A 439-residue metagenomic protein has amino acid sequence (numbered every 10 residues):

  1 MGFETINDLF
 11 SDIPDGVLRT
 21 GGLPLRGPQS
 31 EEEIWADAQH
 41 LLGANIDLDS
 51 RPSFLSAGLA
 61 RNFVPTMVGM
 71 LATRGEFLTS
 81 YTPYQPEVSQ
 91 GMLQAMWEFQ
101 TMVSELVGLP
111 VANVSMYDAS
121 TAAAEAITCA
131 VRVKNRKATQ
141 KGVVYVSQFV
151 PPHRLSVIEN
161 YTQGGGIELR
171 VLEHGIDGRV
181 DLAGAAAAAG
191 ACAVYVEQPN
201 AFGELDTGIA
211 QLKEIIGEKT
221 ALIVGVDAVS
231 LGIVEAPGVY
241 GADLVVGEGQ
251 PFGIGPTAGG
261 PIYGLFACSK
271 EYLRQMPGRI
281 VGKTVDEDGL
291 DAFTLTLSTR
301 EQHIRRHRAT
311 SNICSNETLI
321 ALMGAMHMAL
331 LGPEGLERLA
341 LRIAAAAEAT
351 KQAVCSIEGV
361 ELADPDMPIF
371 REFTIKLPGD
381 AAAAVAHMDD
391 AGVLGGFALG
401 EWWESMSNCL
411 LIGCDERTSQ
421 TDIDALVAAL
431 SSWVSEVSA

Functional and structural regions predicted by a protein language model:
E4-V17, A242-G247: TRNA-binding/sensing appendages of the translation machinery
I13-E98, S104: N-terminal entrance/gating region of PLP-dependent enzymes' catalytic architecture
R74-P86, S104-L109, A138-K141, T162-L169 (+4 more regions): Gly-rich Lys/Arg/Thr-decorated short loops/hinges at beta-loop-alpha junctions or inter-strand turns that position
Y84-V88, E105-A124: Short loop-beta-helix segment that forms the pyridoxal 5′-phosphate
V103, A123-A130, G324-M328: Buried hydrophobic packing segments
T121-A292, I375-P378, A382-D390, G400 (+2 more regions): Conserved PLP-enzyme active-site core in the AAT-like
F252-E358, A363-D366: Active-site C-terminal subdomain of aminotransferase-like
E334-A425: Conserved C-terminal alpha-helix-loop-beta "cap" of PLP-dependent enzymes that closes/shapes the active-site mouth
